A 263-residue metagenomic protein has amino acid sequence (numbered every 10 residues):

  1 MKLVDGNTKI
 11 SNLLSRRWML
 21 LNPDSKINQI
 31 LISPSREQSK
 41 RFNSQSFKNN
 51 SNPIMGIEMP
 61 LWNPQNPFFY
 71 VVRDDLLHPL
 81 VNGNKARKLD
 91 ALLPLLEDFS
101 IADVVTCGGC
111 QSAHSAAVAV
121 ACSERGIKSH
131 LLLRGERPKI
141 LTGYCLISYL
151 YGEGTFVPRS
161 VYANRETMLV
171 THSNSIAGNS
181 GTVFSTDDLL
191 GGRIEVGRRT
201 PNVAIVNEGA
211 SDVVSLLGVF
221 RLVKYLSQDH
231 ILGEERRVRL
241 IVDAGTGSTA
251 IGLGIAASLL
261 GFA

Functional and structural regions predicted by a protein language model:
M1-A263: PLP-dependent amino-acid enzyme catalytic core
